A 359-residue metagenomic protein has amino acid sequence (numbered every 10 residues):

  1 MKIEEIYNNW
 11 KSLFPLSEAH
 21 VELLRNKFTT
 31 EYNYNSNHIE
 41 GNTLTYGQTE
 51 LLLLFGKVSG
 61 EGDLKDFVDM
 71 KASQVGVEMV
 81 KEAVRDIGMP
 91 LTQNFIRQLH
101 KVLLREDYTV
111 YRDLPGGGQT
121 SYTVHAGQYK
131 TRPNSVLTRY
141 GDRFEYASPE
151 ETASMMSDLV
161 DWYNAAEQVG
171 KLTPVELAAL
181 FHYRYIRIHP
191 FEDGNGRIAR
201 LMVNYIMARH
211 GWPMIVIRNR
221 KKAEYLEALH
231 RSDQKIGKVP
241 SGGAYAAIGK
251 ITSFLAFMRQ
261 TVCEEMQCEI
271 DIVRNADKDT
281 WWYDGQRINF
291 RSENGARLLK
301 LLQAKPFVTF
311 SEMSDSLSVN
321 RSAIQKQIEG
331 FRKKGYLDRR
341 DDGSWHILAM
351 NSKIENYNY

Functional and structural regions predicted by a protein language model:
M1-D193, R197-Y359: FIC/Doc superfamily catalytic core
